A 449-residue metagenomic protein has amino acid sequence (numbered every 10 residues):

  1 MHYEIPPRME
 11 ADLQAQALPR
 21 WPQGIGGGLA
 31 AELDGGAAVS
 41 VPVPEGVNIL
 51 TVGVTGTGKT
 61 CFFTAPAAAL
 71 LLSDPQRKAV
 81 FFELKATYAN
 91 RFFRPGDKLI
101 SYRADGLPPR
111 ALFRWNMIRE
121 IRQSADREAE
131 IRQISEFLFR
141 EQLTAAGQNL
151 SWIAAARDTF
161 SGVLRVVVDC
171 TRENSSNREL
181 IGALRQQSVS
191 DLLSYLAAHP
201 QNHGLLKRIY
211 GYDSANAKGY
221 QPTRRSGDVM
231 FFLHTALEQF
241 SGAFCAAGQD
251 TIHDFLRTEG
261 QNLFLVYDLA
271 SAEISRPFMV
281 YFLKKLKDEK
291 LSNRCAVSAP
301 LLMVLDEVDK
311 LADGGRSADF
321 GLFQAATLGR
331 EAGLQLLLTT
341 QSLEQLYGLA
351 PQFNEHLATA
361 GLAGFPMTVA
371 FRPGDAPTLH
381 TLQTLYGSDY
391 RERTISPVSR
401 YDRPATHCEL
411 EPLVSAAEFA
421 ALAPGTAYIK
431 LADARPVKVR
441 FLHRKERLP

Functional and structural regions predicted by a protein language model:
H2-A37, N48-L334, A405, V414-P449: P-loop NTPase motor domains
V39-V41: Short, polar loop/linker segments at the starts of domains and inter-domain junctions
P44: Residues immediately N-terminal to the Walker A/P-loop in ABC ATPase nucleotide-binding domains
A326-A432: Conserved ATP-driven motor cores of ASCE-family P-loop NTPases powering translocation/secretion/packaging/pilus
